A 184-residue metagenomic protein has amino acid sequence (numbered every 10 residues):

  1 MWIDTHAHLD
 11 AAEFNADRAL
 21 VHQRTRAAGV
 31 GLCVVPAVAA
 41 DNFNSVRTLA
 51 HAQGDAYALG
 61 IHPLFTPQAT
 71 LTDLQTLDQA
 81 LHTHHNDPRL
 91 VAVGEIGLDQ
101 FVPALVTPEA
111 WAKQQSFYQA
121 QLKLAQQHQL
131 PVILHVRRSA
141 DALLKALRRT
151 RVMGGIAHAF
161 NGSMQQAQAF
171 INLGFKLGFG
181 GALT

Functional and structural regions predicted by a protein language model:
M1-T184: Mid-domain alpha/beta scaffold segments of enzyme catalytic cores
